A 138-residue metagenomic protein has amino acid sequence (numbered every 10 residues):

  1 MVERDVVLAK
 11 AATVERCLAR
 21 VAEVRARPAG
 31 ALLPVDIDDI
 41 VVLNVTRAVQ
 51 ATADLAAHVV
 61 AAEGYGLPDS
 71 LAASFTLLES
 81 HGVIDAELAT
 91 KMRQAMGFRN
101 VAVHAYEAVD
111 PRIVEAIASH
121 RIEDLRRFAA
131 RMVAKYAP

Functional and structural regions predicted by a protein language model:
M1-P138: Solvent-exposed interaction patches of small proteins and small membrane subunits
